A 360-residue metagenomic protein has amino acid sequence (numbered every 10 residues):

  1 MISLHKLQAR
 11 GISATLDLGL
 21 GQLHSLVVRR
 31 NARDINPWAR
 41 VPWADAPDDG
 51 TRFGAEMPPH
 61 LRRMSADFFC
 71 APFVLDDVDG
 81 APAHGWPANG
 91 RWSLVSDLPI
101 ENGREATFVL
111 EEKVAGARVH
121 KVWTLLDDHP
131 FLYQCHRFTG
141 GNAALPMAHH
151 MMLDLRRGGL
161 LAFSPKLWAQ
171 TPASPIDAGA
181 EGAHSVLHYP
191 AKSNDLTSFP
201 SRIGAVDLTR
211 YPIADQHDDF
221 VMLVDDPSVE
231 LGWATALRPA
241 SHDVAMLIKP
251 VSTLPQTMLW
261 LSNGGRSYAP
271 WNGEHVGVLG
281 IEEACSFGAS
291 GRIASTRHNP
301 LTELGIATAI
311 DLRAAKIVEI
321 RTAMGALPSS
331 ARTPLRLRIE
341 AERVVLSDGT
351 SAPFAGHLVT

Functional and structural regions predicted by a protein language model:
M1-Y133, A144-T360: Surface-exposed acidic/polar loop and edge beta-strand patches at domain peripheries
R137-G141: Asparagine-centered strand-capping/turn motif at beta-strand->loop junctions
